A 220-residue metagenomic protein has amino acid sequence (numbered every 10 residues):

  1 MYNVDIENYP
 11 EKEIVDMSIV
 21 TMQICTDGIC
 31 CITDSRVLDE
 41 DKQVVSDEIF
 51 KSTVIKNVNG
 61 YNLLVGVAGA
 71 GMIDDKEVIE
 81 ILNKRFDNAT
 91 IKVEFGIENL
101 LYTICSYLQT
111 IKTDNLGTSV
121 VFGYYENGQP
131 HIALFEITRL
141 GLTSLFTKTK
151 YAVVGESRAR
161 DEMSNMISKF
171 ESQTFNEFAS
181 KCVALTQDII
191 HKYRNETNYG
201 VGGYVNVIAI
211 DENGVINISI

Functional and structural regions predicted by a protein language model:
N3-I220: N-terminal nucleophile
